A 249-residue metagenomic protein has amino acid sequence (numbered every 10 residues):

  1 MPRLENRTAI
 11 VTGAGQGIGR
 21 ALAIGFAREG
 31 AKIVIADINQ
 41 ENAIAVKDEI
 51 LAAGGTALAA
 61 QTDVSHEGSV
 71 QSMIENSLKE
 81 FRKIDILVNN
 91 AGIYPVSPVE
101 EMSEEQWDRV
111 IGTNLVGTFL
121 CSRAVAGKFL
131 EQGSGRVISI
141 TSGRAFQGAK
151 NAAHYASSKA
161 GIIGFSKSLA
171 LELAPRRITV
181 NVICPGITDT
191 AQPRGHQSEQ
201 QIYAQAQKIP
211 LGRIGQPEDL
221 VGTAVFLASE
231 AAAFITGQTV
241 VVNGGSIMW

Functional and structural regions predicted by a protein language model:
G15-Q16: Conserved glycine-rich cofactor-binding loop
S97-E100, Q147-A153, P175-R176, G212 (+1 more regions): Active-site loop immediately N-terminal to the catalytic Tyr-X3-Lys motif of short-chain dehydrogenase/reductase
P98-V99, S103-I111, P193, Q205: Substrate-binding pocket helix/loop in short-chain dehydrogenase/reductase
S122, S158, S166: Active-site helix of classical SDR
G127, L171-P175, A233: Alpha-helical segment proximal to the catalytic Tyr-Lys
S142: Residue(s) in the substrate-gating loop at a strand-loop-helix junction that position the organic substrate next
F146-Q147, V225, T236-W249: Short C-terminal tail/terminal secondary-structure segment of NAD(P)H-dependent dehydrogenase/reductase domains
